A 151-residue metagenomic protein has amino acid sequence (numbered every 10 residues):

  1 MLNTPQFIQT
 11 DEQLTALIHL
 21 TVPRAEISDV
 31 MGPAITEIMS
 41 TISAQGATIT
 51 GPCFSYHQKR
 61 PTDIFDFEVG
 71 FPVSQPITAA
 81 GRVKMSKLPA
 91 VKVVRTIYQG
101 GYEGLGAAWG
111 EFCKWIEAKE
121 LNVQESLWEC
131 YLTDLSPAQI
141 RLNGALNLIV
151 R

Functional and structural regions predicted by a protein language model:
M1-R151: A solvent-exposed interaction/effector surface
